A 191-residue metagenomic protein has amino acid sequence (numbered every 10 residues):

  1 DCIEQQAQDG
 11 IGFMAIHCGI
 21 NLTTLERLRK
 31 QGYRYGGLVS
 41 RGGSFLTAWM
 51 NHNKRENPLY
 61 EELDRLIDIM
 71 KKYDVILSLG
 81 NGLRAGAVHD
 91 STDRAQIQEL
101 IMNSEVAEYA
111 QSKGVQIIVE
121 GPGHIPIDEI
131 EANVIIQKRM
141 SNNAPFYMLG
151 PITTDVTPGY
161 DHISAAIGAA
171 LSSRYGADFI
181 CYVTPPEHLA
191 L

Functional and structural regions predicted by a protein language model:
D1-T154, Y160, A166-F179: Alpha/beta enzyme core
D178-P186: Short acidic/histidine-rich active-site segments
L189-L191: Short, intrinsically disordered, charge-balanced linker/junction segments flanking boundaries in proteins
